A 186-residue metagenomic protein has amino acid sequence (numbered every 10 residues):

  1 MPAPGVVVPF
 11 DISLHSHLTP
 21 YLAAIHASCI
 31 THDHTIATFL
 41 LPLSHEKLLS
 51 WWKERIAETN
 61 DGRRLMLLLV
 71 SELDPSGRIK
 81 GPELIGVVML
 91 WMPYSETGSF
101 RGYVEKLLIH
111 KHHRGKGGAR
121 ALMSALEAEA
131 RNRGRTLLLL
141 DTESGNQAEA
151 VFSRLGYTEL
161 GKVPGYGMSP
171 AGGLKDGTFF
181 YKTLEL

Functional and structural regions predicted by a protein language model:
M1-V6: Eukaryotic N-terminal targeting leaders
P9-K106, H110-H112, M123-A125, E129 (+1 more regions): Acetyl-CoA-dependent GNAT
R64, K175-F179: Short hydrophobic/aromatic beta-strand or adjacent loop that forms the aromatic wall/cage of a ligand/substrate-binding
L107, E143-G145: Active-site beta-loop-alpha junctions enriched in small/polar residues
G117-A119: Conserved G/P- and acidic residue-centered "switch" motifs that form tight phosphate/ATP-binding loops in soluble
M123, A130-E143: Conserved GNAT acetyl-CoA-binding A-motif
L137-E143, S153, T158-D176: Conserved catalytic-core motifs of GNAT/GCN5-like acyltransferases
A148: Helix-turn-helix
